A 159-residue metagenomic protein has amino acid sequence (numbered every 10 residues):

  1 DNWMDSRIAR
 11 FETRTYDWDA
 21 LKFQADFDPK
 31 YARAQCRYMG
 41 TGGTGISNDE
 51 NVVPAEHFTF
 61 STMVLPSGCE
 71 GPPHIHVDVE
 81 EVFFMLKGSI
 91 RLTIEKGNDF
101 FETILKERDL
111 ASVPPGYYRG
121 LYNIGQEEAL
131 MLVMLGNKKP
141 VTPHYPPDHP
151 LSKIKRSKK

Functional and structural regions predicted by a protein language model:
D1-A9, T103, Y118-K159: Double-stranded beta-helix
D1-H57, H149, R156-K159: A short, N-terminal "cap"/entry segment at the start of jelly-roll beta-barrel domains of the cupin/DSBH fold
G40-D49, T59-V77, P115: Conserved short histidine dyad/triad with adjacent acidic residue
N48-P54, G71-V77, I94, E102-I104 (+1 more regions): Short histidine-centered beta-strand/loop micro-motifs that create catalytic or ligand/metal-coordination sites
T62-M63, H74-I75, E80-M85, T103 (+1 more regions): His/acidic/aromatic-lined binding-pocket segments of jelly-roll/cupin-type domains and related regulatory beta-sandwich
S67, D78-R91, K96: Glycine- and acidic-residue-biased ligand/ion/polar-headgroup-sensing regions
E70-P72, R91, L110-A111, P115-G120: Histidine-centered metal-chelating micro-motifs
K96-P115: Short acidic-glycine-tyrosine-enriched beta hairpin
